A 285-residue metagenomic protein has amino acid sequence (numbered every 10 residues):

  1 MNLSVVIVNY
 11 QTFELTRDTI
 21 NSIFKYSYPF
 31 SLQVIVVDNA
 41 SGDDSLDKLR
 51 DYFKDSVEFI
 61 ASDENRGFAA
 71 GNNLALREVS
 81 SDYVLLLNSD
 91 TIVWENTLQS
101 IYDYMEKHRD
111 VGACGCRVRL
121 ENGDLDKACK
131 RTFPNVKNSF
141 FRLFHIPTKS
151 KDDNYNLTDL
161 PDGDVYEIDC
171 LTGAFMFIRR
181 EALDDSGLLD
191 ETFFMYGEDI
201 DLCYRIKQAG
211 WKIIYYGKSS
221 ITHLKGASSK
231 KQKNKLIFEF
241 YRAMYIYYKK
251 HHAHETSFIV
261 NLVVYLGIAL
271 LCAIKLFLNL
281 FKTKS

Functional and structural regions predicted by a protein language model:
V6, Y204-K282: Active-site-adjacent helix/loop segment of glycosyltransferases that harbors family-specific signature motifs
N21-S31: Short, acidic, metal-binding catalytic loop of nucleotide-sugar glycosyltransferases
S22, D38-D47, E64: A conserved acidic beta->alpha catalytic loop
A61-V79, S100: Glycine-rich, basic loop-to-helix element that forms the pyrophosphate-binding segment of sugar-nucleotide handling
V84: Short aromatic/hydrophobic "clamp" motif used to bind/position activated sugar donors
E95-A128: Conserved donor NDP-sugar-binding/catalytic core segment of glycosyltransferases
F133-I168: Short, flexible, basic/aromatic active-site loop/helix in glycosyltransferases
L160-G163, E167-S220: A short, conserved alpha-helix in the catalytic core of glycosyltransferases
